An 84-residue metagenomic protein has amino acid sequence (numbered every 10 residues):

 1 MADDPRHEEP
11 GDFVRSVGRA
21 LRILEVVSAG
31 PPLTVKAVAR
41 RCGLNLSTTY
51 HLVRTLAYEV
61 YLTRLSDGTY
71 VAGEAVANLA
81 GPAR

Functional and structural regions predicted by a protein language model:
A2-A83: N-terminal helix-turn-helix
